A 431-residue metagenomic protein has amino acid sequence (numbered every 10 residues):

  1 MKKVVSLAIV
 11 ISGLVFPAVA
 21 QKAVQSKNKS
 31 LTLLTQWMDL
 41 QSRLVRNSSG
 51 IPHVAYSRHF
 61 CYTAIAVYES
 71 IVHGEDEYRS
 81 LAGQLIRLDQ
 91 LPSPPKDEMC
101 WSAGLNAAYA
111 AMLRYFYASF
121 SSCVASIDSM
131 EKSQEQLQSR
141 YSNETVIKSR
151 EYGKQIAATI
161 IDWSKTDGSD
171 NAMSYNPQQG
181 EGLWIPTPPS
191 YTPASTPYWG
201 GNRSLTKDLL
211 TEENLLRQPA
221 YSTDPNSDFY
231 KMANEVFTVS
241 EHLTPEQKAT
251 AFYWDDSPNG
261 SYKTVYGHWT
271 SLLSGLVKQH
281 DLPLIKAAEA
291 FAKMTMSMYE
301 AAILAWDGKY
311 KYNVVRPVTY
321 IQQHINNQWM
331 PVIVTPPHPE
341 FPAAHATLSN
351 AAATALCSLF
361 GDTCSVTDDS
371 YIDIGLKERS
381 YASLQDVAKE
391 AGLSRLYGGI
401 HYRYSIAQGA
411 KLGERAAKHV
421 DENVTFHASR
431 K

Functional and structural regions predicted by a protein language model:
M1-Q25: Bacterial Sec-dependent N-terminal signal peptides
Q21-K431: Acidic/polar surface patches and capping/hinge elements
